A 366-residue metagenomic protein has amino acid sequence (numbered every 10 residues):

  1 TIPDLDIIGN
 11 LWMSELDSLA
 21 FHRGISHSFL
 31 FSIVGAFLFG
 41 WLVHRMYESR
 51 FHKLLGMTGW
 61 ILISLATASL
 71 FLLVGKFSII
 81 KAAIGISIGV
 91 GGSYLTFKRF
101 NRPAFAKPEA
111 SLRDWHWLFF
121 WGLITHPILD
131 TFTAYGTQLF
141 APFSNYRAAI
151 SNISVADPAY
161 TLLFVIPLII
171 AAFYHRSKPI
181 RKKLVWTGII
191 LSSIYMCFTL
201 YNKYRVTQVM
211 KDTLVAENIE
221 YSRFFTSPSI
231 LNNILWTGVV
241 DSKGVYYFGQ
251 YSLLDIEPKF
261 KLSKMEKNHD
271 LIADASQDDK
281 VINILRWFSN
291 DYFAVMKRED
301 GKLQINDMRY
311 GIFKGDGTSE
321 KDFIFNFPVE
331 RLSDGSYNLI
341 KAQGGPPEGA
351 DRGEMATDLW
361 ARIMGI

Functional and structural regions predicted by a protein language model:
T1-Q208, D212-E220, F225-P228: N-terminal membrane-targeting hydrophobic helices
E220-R223, I230-I366: Extracytosolic and intramembrane catalytic regions of membrane-associated proteins in envelope/secretory systems
